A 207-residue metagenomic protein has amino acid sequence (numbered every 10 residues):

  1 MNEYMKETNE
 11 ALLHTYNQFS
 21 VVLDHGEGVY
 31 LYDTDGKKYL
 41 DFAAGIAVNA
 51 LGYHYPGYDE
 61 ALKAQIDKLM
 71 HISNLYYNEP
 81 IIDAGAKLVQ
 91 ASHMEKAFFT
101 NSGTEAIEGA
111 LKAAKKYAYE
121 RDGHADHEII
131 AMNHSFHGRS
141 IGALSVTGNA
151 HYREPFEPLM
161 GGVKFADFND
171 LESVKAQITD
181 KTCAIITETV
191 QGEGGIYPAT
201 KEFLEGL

Functional and structural regions predicted by a protein language model:
M1-E27: Active-site-adjacent loop/helix segments that line or gate small-molecule/cofactor pockets in enzymes
V21-D41: Active-site and channel-lining beta-strand-loop segments that bind or position nucleotide-derived/phosphorylated
K38-H124, E128: Glycine-rich loop-to-alpha-helix module at the N-terminal edge of alpha/beta enzyme cores
L40-A43, N133, A184-Q191: Short beta-strands and strand-loop turn motifs
M70, R139-S140, E193-G195: A short acidic, helix-capping loop that chelates divalent metal ions and anchors anionic groups
K87-A184: PLP-dependent aspartate aminotransferase-fold enzymes
V190-L207: Active-site core of PLP-dependent enzymes with the aminotransferase class I/II
